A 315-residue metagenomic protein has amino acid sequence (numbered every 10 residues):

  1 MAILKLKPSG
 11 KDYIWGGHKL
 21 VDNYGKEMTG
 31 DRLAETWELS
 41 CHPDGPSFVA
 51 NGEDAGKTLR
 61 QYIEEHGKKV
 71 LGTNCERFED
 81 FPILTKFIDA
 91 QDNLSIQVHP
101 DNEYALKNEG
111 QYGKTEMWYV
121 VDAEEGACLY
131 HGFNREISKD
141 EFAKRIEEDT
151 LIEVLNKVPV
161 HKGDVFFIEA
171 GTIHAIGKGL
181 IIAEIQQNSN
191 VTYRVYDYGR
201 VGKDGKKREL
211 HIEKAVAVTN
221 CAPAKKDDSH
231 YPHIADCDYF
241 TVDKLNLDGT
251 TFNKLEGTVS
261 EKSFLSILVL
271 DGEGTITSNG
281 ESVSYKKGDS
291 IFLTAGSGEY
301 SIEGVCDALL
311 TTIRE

Functional and structural regions predicted by a protein language model:
M1-I137, T192, D197-K225, V242 (+1 more regions): Transition-metal
D80, I88-N93, N102, Y112 (+4 more regions): Ligand-binding loop in jelly-roll beta-barrel domains
T85-K86, L94, E116-Y119, K157-V158 (+4 more regions): His/acidic/aromatic-lined binding-pocket segments of jelly-roll/cupin-type domains and related regulatory beta-sandwich
V120-F142, I234, L247-S263: Short beta-strand/loop turn elements enriched in aromatics
K144-L151, D271-T275: Short, structured beta-strand/loop micro-motifs enriched in basic residues and often containing a Trp
I146-V154, V165-F167, T172-P223: An exposed, glycine/acidic-rich loop-and-rim segment of catalytic or binding clefts
L155-F167, I181, S278-S297: Short acidic-glycine-tyrosine-enriched beta hairpin
S229-D289, S297: Acidic/His-leaning functional-site neighborhoods
